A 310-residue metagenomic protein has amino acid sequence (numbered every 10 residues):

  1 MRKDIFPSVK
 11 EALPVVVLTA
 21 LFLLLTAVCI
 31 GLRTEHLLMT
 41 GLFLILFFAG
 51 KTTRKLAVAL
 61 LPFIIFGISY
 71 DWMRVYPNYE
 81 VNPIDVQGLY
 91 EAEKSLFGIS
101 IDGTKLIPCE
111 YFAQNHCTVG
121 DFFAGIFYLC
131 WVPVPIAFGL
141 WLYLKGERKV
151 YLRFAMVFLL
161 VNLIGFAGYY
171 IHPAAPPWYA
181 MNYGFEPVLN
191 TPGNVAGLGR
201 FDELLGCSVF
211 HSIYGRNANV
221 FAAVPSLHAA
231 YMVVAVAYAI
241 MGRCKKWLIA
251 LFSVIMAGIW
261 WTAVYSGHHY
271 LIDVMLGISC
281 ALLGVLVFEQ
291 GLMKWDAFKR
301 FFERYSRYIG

Functional and structural regions predicted by a protein language model:
M1-V16: N-terminal membrane topogenic signal
L18-V28, F48, F66-W72, N162-Y169 (+1 more regions): Aromatic-anchored segments of alpha-helical transmembrane domains
A57-W131: Intramembrane catalytic core of multi-pass membrane enzymes that act on lipidic substrates
L60, I136-H172, W178-V188, F252: Interfacial segments of alpha-helical transmembrane regions
A137-L142, A229-K246, S279-Q290: Membrane-interfacial alpha-helical segments at the cytosolic side of multi-pass membrane proteins
I171-G242: Membrane-interfacial catalytic/cofactor-binding modules of polytopic membrane enzymes
P173-A180, A223, G258-G284: Interfacial helix-loop-helix junctions of multi-pass membrane proteins
V287-G310: Membrane-proximal cytoplasmic C-terminal regulatory module of class A 7TM GPCRs
